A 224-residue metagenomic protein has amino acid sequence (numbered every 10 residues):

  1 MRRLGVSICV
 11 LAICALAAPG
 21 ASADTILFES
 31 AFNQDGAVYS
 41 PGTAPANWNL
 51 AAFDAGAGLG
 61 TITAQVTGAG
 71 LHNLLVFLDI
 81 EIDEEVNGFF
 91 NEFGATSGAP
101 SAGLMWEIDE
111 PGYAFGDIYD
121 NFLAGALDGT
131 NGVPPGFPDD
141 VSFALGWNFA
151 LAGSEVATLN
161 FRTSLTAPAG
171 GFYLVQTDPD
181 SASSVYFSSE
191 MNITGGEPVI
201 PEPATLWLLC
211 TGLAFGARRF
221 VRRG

Functional and structural regions predicted by a protein language model:
M1-I8: Bacterial N-terminal signal peptides that target proteins for export
I8-A15: Bacterial N-terminal signal peptides
S22-G60, G195-V199: N-terminal segment immediately downstream of the Sec signal-peptide cleavage site in secreted/extracellular proteins
T25-L27, N33-D35, L71-L75, I82-T158: Trp/Gly-enriched beta-strand surface patches
G56-G70: Short beta-strand elements of extracellular/lumenal beta-sandwich folds
S164-V199: Terminal connector regions
P201-R219: A short, hydrophobic C-terminal helix/tail in secreted or cell-surface proteins
